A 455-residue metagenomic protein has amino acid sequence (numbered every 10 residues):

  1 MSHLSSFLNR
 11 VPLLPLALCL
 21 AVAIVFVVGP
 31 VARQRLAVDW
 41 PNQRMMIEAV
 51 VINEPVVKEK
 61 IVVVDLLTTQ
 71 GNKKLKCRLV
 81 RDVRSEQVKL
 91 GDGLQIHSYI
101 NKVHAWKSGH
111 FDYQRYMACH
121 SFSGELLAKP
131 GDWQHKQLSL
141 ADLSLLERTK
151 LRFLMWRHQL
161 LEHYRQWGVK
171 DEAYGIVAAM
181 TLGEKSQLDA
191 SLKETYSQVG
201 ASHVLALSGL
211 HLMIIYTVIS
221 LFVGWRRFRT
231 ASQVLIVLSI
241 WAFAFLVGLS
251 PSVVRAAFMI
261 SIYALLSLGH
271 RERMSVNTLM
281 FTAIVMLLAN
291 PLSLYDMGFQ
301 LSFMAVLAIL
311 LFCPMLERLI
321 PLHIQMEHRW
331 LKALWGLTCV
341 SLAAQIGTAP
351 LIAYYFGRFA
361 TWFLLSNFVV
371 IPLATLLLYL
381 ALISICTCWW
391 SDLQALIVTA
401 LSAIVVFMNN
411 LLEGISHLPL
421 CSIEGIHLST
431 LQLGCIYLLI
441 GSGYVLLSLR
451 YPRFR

Functional and structural regions predicted by a protein language model:
S2-L13, N53, L393-R455: C-terminal regulatory/interaction regions
H3-L8, C19-H203: Membrane-interface helix/helix-cap signal primarily in integral membrane proteins
V11-P12, F26, I346-G347, F368: Hydrophobic alpha-helical transmembrane segments of integral membrane proteins, especially lipid-exposed positions
P15, L126, D189-F363, G425-R455: Hydrophobic alpha-helical transmembrane segments in multi-pass membrane proteins
A49, S98, M180, S208 (+5 more regions): Divalent metal-coordination and catalytic microenvironments
D92, P350, G414: Short amphipathic alpha-helical "interface-anchor" segments enriched in bulky aromatics
L145, T149-Y164, I176, E184 (+12 more regions): Hydrophobic alpha-helical segments of integral membrane proteins, encompassing both true transmembrane helices
W241, Q345-A349, T375, Y379-L382 (+1 more regions): Hydrophobic alpha-helical transmembrane segments of multipass integral membrane proteins
